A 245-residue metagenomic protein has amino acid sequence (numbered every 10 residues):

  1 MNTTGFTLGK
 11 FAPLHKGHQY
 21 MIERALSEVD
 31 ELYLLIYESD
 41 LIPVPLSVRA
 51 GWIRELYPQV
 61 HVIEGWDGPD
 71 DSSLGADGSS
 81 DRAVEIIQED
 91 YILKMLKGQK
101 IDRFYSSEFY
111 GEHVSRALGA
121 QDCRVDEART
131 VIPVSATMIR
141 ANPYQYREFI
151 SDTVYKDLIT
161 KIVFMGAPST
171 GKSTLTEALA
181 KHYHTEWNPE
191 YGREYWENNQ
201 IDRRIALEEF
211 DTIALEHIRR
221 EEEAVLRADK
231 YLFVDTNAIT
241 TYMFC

Functional and structural regions predicted by a protein language model:
M1-T160: Nucleotidyltransferase catalytic core that binds NTPs
L41-V48, D202-R204, E209, T241-C245: A short secondary-structure junction motif
A167: P-loop (Walker A) phosphate-binding loop of NTP-binding proteins
G171: Conserved glycine(s) of the Walker
L175, L179: Hydrophobic positions on the alpha1 helix immediately C-terminal to the Walker A/P-loop
A180-E223: Conserved substrate/cofactor phosphate-moiety recognition/catalytic segment in nucleotide-dependent phosphotransferases
T212-C245: Glycine-rich phosphate-binding loop used to anchor ATP phosphates in small-molecule kinases, encompassing both
